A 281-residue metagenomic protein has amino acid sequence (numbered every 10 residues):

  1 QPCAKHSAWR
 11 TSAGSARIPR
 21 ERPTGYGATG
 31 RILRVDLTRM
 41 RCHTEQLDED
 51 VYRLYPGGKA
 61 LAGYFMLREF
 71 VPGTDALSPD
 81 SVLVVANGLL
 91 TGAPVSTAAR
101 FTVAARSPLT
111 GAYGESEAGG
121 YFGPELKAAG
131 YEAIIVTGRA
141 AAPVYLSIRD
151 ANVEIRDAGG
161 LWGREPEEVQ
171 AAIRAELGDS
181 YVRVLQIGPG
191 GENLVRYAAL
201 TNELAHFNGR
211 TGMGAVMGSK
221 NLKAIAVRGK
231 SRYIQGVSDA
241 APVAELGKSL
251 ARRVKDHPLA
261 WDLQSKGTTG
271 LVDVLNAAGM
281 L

Functional and structural regions predicted by a protein language model:
C3-E117, Y121-L281: Intrinsically disordered, low-complexity segments enriched in small residues
